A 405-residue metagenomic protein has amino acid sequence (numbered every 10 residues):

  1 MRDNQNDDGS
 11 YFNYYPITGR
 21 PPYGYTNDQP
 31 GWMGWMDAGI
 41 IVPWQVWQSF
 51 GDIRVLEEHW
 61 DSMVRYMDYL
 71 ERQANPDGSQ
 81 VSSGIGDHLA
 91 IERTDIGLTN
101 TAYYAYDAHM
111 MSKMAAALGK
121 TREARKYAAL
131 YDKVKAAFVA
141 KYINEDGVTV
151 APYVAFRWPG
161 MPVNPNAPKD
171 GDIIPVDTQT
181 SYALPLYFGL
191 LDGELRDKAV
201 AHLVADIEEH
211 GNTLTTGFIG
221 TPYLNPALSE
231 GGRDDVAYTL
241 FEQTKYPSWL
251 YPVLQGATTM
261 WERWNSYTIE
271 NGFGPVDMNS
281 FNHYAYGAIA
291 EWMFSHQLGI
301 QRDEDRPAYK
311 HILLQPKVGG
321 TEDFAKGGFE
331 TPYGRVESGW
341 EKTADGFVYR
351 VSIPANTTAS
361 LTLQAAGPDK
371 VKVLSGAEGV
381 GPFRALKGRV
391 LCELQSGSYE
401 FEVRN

Functional and structural regions predicted by a protein language model:
M1-E71, I85-G86, I219-T221: Substrate-binding groove/exosite segments of carbohydrate-active enzymes
M1-N4, P43-L56, T180-D192, T221-G231 (+1 more regions): Alpha-helical support elements that line or immediately flank enzyme active sites and cofactor-binding pockets
M1-R2, V55-D61, G119, L195-E208 (+2 more regions): Short alpha-helical "patches" and their helix-cap loops
S10-I17, E71-F273, E393-Q395: Catalytic cores of carbohydrate-active enzymes
P30, I173-D177, F281-Y284: Short Gly/Pro-enriched turn/cap motifs at secondary-structure boundaries
D37, I41-W44, A102, H109 (+3 more regions): A structural signal for well-ordered alpha-helical segments within the folded catalytic domains of diverse enzymes
Q48, I53-V55, M67-Y69, A115-A117 (+3 more regions): Acidic/polar, glycine-enriched structural segments that form the non-catalytic walls/loops of the carbohydrate-binding
D235-N405: Non-catalytic C-terminal accessory modules of carbohydrate-active enzymes
